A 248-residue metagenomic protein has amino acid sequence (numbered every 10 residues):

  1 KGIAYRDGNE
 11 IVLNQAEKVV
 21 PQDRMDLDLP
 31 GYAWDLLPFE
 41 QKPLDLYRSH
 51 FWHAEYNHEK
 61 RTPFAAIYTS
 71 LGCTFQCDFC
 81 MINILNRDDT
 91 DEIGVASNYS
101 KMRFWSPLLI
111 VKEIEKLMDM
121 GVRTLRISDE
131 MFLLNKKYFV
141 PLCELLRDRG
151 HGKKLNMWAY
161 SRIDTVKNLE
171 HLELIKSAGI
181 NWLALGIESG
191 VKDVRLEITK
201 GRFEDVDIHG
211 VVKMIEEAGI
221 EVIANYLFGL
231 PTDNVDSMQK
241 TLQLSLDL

Functional and structural regions predicted by a protein language model:
K1-P30: Glycine-rich beta-alpha loop elements in corrinoid/cobalamin-binding modules across cobalamin-dependent enzymes
G8, F75, K137, D193-I198 (+2 more regions): Flexible glycine/acidic-rich beta-alpha junction loops that bind and position SAM and/or redox cofactors in anaerobic
V20-P21, T165, G229-L230: Short, catalytically relevant binding-site loops at active-site mouths
L37-I223, Q243: Radical SAM [4Fe-4S] cluster-binding motif and immediate context
E170-L172, T232-D247: Catalytic cores of alpha/beta
